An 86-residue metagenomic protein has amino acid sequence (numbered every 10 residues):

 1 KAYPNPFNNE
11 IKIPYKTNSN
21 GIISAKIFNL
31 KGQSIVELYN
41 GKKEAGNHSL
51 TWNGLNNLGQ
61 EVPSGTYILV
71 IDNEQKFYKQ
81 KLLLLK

Functional and structural regions predicted by a protein language model:
K1-Y3, F7-N29, E37-N40, S49-W52 (+1 more regions): Glycine-centered coil/turn sites that cap beta-strands in beta-rich domains
I35-V36, V62: Generic structural signal for well-ordered beta-strand positions
K42-A45, Q60-K86: C-terminal tail/sorting-segment detector
L50-V62: Signal that preferentially marks extracellular ectodomain short beta-strand elements of beta-sandwich modules
